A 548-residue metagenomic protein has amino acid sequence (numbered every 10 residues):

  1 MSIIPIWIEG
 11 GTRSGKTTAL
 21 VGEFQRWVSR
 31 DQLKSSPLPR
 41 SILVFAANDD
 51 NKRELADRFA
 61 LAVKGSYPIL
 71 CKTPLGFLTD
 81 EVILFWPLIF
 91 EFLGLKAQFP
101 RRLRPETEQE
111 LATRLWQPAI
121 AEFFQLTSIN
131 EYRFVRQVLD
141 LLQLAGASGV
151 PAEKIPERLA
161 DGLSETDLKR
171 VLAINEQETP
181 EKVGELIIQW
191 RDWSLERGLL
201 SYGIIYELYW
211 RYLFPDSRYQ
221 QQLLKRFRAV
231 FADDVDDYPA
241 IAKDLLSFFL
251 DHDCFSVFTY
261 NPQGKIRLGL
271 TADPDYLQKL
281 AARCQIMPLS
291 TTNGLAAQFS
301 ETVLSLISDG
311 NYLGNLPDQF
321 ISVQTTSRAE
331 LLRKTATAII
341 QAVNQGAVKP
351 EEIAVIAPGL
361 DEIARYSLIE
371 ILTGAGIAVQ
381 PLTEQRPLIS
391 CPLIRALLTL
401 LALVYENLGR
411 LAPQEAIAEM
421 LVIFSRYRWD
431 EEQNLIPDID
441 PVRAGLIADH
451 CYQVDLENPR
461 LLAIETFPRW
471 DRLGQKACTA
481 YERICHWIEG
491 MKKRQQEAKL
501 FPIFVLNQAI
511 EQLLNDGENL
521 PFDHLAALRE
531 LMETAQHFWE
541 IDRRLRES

Functional and structural regions predicted by a protein language model:
M1-E54, A240, D244, N261-Y276 (+1 more regions): Conserved motor-region signature of P-loop NTPase helicases/translocases
P5-I8, P118-A229, V323: Accessory N-terminal region flanking or inserted into the helicase ATPase core in nucleic-acid motor proteins
E9, P39-V150, K154: Conserved P-loop NTPase-based nucleic-acid remodeling module centered on helicase motor cores
K72-T79, E110, Y132-D140, Q177-G184 (+10 more regions): Non-catalytic, well-ordered alpha-helical scaffold segments
P87-E106, L277-A281, I307-L313, L397-S425: A polyampholytic, Gly/Pro-enriched intrinsically disordered region
L172-A281, I286-L295, F299, V303 (+1 more regions): Conserved helicase NTPase motor core
P180-E181, L461-S548: Accessory C-terminal helicase-associated subdomains
A347-E352, A357-Q496: ATPase/helicase motor core of nucleic-acid motors
